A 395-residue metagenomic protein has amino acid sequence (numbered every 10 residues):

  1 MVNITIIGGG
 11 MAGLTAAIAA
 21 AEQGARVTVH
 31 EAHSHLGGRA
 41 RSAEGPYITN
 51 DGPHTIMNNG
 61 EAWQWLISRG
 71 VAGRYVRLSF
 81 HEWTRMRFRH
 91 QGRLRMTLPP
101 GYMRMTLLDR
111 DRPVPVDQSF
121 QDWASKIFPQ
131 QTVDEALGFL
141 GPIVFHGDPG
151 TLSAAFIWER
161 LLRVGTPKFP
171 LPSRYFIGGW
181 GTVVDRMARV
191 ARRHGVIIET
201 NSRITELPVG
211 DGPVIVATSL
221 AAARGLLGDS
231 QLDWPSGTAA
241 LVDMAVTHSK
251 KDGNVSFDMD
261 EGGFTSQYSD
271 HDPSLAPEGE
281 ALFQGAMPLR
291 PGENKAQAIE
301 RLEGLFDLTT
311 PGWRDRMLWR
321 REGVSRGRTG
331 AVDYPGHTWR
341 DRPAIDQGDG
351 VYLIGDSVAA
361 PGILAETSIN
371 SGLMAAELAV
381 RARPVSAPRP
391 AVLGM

Functional and structural regions predicted by a protein language model:
V2-V29: N-terminal Rossmann-like FAD-binding beta1-loop-alpha1 element of flavoenzymes
A21-E44: Glycine-rich FAD pyrophosphate-binding loop
Q23, S202-A296, D341-R342, L393-G394: Mid-domain catalytic core of redox enzymes that form a hydrophobic substrate pocket/lid adjacent to a catalytic redox
R41-G60, L108-D111: Glycine-rich active-site loop/strand segments that organize a redox cofactor
W63-R85, F128-L137, S236: A short alpha-helix-loop-beta-strand transition element characteristic of N-terminal alpha/beta dinucleotide-binding
E82, L94, P99-R163, P170-Y175: Rossmann-like flavin
R160-L207: Helical element adjacent to the flavin cofactor pocket in flavoenzyme catalytic cores
S274-M395: Conserved flavin/dinucleotide-binding core of flavoenzymes
